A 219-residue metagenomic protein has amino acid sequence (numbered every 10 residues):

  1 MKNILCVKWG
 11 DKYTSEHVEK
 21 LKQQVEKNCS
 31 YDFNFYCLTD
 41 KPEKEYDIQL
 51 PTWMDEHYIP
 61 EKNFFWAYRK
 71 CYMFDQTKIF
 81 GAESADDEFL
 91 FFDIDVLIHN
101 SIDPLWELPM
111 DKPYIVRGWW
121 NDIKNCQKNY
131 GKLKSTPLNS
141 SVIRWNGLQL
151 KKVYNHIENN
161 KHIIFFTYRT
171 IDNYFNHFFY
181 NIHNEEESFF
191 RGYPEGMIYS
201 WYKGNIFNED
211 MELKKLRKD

Functional and structural regions predicted by a protein language model:
M1-E61, I79-A85, G147, I206-N208 (+1 more regions): N-terminal anchoring/stem segment of glycosyltransferases
V7, C37-D40, F92-I94, N100 (+2 more regions): Short His-Asn-centered micro-motif
K20, Q24-N28, M73, T170-N181: Amphipathic alpha-helical segments that form well-ordered structural scaffolds and often line/cohere around active
Y31-D40, E88-L90, P113-V116, I182-E186 (+2 more regions): Short, hydrophobic beta-strand segments that form beta-sheet elements in well-ordered domains
F35-K44, I98-I102, S188-R191: Short, polar loop motifs at secondary-structure junctions
M54-F92, H99-P104, L138, I171-Y174: A conserved donor-nucleotide-binding helix/loop in the catalytic core of Leloir-type glycosyltransferases
L97-S135: Conserved donor-nucleotide/metal-binding helix-loop-beta segment in metal-dependent transferases, i.e., the alpha-helix
P137-D219: Catalytic core and acceptor-binding pocket of nucleotide-sugar-dependent glycosyltransferases
